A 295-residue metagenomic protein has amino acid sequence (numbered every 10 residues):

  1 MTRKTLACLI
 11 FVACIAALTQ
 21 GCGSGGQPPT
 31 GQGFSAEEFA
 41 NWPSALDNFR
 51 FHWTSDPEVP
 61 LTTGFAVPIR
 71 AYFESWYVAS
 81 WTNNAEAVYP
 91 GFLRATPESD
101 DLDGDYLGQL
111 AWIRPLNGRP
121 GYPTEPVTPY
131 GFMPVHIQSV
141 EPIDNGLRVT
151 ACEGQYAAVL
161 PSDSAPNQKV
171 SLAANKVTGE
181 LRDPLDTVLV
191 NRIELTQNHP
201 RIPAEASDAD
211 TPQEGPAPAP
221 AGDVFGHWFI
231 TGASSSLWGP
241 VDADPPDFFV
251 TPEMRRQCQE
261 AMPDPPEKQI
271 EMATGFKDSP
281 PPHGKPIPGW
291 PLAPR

Functional and structural regions predicted by a protein language model:
M1-L9: Bacterial N-terminal signal peptides that target proteins for export
L18-G21: C-terminal motif of bacterial Sec signal peptides marking the signal peptidase cleavage site
G23-G26: Bacterial signal peptide processing site
P28-T30: Long, contiguous juxta-domain segments that are non-catalytic but functionally important
Q32-T128: Core segments of small alpha/beta cavity-forming domains
E86-A209, R295: Structured, amphipathic secondary-structure segments that form assembly/contact surfaces in multi-subunit
E180-L189, L195-R295: Low-complexity, intrinsically disordered terminal/linker segments enriched in charged and Gly/Pro repeats
